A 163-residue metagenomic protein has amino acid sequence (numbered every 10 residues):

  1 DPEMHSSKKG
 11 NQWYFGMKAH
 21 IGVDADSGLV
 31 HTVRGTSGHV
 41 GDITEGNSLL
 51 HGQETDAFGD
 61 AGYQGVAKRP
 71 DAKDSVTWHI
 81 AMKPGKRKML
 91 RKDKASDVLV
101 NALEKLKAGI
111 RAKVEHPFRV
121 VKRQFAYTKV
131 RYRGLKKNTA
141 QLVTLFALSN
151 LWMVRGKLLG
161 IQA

Functional and structural regions predicted by a protein language model:
D1-D74, K83, V143-S149, K157: Polybasic low-complexity intrinsically disordered regions
D1-P2, D26-G28, R87-M89, H116 (+1 more regions): A generic short-segment signal for beta-strand/edge and adjacent turn/coil regions
S48-H51, K137-N138, Q162-A163: Short, charged/polar low-complexity linear motifs in solvent-exposed/disordered segments
T55-D56, A61-K136, A140: Helix-centered, glycine/charged polyanion-binding patches within enzymatic domains that contact phosphate-containing
Q124, K157-A163: A short, flexible helix-boundary coil/loop motif
